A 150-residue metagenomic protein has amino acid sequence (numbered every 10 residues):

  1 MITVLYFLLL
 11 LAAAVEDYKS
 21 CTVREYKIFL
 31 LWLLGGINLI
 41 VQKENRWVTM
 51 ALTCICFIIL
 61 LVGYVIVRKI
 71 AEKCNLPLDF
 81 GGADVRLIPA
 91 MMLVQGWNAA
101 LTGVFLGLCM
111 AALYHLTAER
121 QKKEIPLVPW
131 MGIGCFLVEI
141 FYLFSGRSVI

Functional and structural regions predicted by a protein language model:
M1-I150: A membrane-topology feature that recognizes alpha-helical transmembrane segments and their immediate juxtamembrane
